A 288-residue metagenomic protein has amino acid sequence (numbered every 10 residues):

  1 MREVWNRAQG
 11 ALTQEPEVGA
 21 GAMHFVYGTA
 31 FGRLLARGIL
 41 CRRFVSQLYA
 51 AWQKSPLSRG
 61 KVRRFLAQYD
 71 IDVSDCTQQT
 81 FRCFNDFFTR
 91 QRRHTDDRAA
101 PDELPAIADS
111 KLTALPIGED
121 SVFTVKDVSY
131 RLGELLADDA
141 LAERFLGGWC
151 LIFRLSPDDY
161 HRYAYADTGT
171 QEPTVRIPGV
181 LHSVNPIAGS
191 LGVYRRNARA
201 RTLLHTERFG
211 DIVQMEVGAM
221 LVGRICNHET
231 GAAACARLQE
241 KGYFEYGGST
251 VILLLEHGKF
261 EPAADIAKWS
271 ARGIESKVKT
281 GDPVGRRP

Functional and structural regions predicted by a protein language model:
M1-P288: Contiguous, well-folded functional domains in the mature portion of proteins
